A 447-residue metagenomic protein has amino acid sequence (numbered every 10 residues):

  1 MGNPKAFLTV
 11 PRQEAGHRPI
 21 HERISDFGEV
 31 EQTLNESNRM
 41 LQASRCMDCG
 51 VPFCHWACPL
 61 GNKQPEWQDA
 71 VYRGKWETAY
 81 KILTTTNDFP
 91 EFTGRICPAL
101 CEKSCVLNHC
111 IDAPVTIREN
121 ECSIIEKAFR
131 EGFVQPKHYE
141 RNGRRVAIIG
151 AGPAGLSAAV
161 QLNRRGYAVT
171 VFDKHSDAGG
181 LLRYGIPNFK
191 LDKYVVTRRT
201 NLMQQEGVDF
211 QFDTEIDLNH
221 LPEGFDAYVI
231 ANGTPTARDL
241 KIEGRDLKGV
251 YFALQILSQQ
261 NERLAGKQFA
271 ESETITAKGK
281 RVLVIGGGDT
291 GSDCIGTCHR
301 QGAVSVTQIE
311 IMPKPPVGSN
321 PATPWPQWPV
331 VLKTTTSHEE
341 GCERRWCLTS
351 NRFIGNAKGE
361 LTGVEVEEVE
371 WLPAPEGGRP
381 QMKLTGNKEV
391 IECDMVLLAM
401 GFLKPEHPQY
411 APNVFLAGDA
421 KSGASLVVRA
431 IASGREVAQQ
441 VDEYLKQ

Functional and structural regions predicted by a protein language model:
M1-S37, Q42, E121-Q447: Residues forming the flavin
N3-G28, F53-T78, L100-E126: Iron-sulfur (Fe-S) cluster-binding segments and ferredoxin-like electron-carrier domains, especially [2Fe-2S]
M40-R73, Y80, T84-D112, G150 (+3 more regions): Cysteine-centered iron-sulfur cluster-binding motifs in ferredoxin-type domains/subunits of redox enzymes
C49-P52, E77, F89, R130 (+2 more regions): A general structural signal for well-ordered secondary-structure junctions
